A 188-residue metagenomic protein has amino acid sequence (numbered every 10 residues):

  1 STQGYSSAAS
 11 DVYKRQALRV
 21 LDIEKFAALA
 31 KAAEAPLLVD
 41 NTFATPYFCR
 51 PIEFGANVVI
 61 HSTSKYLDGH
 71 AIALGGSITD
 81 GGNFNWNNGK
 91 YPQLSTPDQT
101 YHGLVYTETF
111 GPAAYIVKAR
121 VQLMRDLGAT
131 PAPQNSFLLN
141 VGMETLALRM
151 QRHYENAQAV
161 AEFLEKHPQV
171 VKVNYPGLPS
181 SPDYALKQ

Functional and structural regions predicted by a protein language model:
T2-A9, Y13: Single conserved hydrophobic/aromatic residue that forms the stacking wall/gate of nucleotide- or nucleobase-binding
K14-P36, A44-R50: Active-site core of PLP-dependent enzymes with the aminotransferase class I/II
L37-L38, V59: Hydrophobic beta-strand scaffold residues
N41-T42, S62-T63: Short strand-turn motif at the edge of the Rossmann-like AdoMet-binding core
T42-A44, L178: Active-site beta-loop-alpha junctions enriched in small/polar residues
V58-H61, L67-Q188: Active-site C-terminal subdomain of aminotransferase-like
